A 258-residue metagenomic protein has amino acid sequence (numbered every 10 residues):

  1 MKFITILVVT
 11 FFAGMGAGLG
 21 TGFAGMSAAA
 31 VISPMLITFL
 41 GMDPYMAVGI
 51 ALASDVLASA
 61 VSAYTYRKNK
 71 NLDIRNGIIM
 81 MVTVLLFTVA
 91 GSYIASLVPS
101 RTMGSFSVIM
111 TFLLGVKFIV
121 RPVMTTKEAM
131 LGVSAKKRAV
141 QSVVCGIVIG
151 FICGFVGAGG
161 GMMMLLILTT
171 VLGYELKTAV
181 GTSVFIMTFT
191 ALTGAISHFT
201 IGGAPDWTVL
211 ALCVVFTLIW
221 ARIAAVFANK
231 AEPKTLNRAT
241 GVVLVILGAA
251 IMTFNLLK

Functional and structural regions predicted by a protein language model:
M1-I6, T10, A53-Y64, G159-L168: Hydrophobic, membrane-facing alpha-helical anchors
M1-L19, S33-F39, P44, T65-F151 (+2 more regions): Juxtamembrane transmembrane-helix boundary motif
G18, V48-V56, V180-A191, L244: Transmembrane helix-bundle signature of multi-pass membrane transporters/permeases
F23-I32, G157-I167: Transmembrane helix boundary and interhelical junction motifs in multipass membrane proteins
M42-I50, R75-N76, G173-V184: Membrane-interface alpha-helices at helix entry/exit sites of multi-pass transporters
S54, T182-F199, T208-A221: A small-residue-rich subset of transmembrane alpha-helices
T126-K127, A158-M163, Y174-T178: Short, structured loop/turn "capping" segments at alpha-beta junctions
